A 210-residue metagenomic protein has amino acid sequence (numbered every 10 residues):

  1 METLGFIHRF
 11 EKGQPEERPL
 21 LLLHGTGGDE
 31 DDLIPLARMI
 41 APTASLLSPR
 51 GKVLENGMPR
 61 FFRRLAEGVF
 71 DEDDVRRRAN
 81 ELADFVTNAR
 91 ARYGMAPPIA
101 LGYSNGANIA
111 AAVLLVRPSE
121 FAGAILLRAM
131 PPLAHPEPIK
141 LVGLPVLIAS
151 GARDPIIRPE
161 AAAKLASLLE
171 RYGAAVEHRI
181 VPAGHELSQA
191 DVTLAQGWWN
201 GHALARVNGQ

Functional and structural regions predicted by a protein language model:
E2-M95: Serine-hydrolase catalytic machinery in alpha/beta-hydrolase-like enzymes
P35-L36, R158-L168: Short alpha-helix in the alpha/beta-hydrolase fold that links the catalytic acid
R50, L101, L127-R128, A149 (+1 more regions): Alpha/beta-hydrolase-fold catalytic nucleophile elbow
P97-G143: Primarily recognizes the serine-hydrolase "nucleophile elbow" in alpha/beta-hydrolase and SGNH/GDSL folds
L141-V146, Y172-A174: Short, proline-enriched alpha-helix->beta-strand connector loops that line the catalytic pocket of alpha/beta-hydrolase
L147-S150, D154: Short beta-strand/loop motif that positions the catalytic acidic residue of the alpha/beta-hydrolase fold
A163-Q210: C-terminal catalytic histidine-bearing segment of alpha/beta-hydrolase fold enzymes
